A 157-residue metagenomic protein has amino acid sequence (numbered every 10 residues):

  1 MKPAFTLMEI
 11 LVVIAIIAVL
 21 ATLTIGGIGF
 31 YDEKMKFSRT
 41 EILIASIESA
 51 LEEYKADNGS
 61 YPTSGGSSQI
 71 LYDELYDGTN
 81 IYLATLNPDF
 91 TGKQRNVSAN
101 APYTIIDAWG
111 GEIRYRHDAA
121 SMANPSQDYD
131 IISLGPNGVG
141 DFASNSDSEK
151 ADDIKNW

Functional and structural regions predicted by a protein language model:
M1-Y31, K36: N-terminal single-pass transmembrane signal-anchor helix
E33-S38, A45, S49-E52, A56 (+3 more regions): Short, surface-exposed interaction loops/tails
S46, L51-A101, N124: Short, glycine/small-hydrophobic-rich surface segments
